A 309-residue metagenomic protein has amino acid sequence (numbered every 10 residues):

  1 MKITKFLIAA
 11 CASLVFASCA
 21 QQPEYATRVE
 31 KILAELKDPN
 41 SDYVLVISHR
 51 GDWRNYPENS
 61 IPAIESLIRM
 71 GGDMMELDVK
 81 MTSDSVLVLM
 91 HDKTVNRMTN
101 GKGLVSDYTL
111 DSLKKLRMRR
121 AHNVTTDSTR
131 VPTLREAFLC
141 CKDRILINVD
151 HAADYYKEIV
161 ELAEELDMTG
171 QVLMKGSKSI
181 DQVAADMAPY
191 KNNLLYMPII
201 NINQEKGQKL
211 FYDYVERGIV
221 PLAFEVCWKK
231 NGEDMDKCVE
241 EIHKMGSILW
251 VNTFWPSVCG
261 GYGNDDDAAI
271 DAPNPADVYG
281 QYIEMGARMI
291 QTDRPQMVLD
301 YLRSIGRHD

Functional and structural regions predicted by a protein language model:
M1-R28: Bacterial Sec-dependent N-terminal signal peptides
C19-D309: Phosphate-group recognition and catalysis centered on beta-loop-alpha active-site segments
